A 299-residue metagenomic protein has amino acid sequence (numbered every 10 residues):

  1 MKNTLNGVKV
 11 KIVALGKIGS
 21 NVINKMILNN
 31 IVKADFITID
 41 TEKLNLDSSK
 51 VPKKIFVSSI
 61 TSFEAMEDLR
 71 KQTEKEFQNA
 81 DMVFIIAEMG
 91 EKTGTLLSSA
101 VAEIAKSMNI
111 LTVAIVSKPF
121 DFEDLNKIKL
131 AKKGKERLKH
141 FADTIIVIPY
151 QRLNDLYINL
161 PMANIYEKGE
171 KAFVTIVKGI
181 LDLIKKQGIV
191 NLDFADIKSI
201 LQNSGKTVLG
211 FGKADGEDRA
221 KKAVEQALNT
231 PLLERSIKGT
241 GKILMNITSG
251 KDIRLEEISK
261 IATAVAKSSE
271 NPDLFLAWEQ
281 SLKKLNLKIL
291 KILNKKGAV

Functional and structural regions predicted by a protein language model:
M1-V299: Tubulin/FtsZ superfamily GTPase core signature
